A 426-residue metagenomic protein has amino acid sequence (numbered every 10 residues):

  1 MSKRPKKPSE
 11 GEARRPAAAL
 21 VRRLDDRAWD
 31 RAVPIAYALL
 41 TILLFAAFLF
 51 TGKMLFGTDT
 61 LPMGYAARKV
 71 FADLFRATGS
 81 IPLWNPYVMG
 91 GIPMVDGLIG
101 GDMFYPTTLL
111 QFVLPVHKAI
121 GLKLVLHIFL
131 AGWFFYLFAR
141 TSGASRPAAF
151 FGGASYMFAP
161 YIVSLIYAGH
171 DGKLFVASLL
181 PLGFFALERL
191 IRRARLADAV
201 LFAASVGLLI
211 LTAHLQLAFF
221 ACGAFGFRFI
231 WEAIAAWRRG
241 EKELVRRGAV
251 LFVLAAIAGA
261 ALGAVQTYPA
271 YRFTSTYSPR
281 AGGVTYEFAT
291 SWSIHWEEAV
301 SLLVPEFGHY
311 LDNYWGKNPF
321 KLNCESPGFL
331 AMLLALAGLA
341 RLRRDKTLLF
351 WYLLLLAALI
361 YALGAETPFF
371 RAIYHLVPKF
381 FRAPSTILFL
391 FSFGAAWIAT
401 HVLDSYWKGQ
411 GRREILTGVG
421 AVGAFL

Functional and structural regions predicted by a protein language model:
M1-A47, R247-F252, A256: Start-transfer (signal-anchor) and selected internal transmembrane alpha helices of multi-pass inner/ER membrane
Y37-L40, L130-S142, R146-W237, G248-A270 (+1 more regions): Membrane-embedded helix bundles of polyisoprenyl
L40-F135, A154-A177, P181, S275 (+3 more regions): Membrane-interface coil-to-helix junctions
A72-L74, A256-T285, A289: Transmembrane-lumen/periplasm boundary regions of multi-pass, lipid-linked membrane glycan transferases
W133, L137, L182-R189, F225-A233 (+5 more regions): Transmembrane alpha-helices and membrane-interface helical segments of multi-pass integral membrane enzymes
L201-F202, A224, L353-L363, L390-W397 (+1 more regions): Hydrophobic membrane-spanning alpha-helices of multi-pass integral membrane proteins
G226, V253-I257, Y406-L426: Signature aromatic-anchored transmembrane alpha helix within multi-pass, membrane-resident enzymes that catalyze glycan
A236-V250, L334-P368, G411-V419: Membrane-interface helix-loop-helix junctions at transmembrane boundaries of multi-pass membrane enzymes, predominantly
